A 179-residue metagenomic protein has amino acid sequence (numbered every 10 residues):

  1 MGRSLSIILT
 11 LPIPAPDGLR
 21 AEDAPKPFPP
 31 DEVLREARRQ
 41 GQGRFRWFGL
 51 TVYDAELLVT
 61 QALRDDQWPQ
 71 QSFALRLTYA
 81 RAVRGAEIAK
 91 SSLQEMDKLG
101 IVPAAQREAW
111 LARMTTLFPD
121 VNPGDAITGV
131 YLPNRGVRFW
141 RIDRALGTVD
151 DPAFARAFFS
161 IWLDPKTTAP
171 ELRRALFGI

Functional and structural regions predicted by a protein language model:
M1-I7: N-terminal export leaders
L9-A21: Hydrophobic h-region of N-terminal signal peptides that target proteins for export in Gram-negative bacteria
G18-I179: Terminal leader/tail segments of proteins
